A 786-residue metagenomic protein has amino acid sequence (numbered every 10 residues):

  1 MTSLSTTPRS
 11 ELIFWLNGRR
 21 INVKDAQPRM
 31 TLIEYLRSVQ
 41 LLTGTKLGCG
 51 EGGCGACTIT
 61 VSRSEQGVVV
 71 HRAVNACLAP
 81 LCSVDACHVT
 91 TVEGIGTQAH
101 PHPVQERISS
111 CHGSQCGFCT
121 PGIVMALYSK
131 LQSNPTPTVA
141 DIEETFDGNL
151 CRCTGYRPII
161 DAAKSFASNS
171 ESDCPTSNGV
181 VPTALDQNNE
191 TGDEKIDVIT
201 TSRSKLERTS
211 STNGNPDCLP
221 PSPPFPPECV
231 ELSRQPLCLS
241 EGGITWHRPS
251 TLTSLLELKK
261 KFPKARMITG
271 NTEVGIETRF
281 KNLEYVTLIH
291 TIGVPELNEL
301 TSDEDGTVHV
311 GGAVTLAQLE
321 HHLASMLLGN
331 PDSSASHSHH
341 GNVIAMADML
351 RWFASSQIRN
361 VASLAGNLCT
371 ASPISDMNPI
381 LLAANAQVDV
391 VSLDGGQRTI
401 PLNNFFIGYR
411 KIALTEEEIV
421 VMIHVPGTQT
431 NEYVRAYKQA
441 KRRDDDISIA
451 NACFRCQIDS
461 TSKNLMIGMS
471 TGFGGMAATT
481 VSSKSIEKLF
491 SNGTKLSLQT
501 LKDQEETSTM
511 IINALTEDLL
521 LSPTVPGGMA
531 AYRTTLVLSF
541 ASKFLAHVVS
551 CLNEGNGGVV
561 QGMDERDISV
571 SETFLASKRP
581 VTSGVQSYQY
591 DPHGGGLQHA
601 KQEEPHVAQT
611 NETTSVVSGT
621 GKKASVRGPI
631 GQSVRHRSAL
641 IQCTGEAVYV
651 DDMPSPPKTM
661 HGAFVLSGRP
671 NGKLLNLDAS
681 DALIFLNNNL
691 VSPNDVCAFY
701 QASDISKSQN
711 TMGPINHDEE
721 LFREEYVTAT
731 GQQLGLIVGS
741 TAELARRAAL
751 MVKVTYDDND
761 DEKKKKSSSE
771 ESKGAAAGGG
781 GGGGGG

Functional and structural regions predicted by a protein language model:
T7-F14: Short structural boundary motif marking the start of a folded domain
G18-P28: Short, contiguous acidic and Ser/Thr-rich linear segments
R20, T60, S64, A73-N75 (+10 more regions): C-terminal structural segment of proteins
Q27-I59: A basic, amphipathic helix-loop patch mediating RNA/tRNA/ribosome contacts
T45, G50-G53, H112-Q115, F146-N149: Short metal-coordination and nucleic-acid-contact micro-motifs, chiefly zinc-binding Cys/His arrays
I59-Q98: Helix-adjacent hinge/juxtasegments
S114-G117, N149-R152, T509-L536, F699-Q732 (+1 more regions): Short, surface-exposed loop/turn segments at secondary-structure boundaries that line and modulate
S170-G243, G584-G778, G785-G786: Flexible, low-hydrophobicity surface segments
